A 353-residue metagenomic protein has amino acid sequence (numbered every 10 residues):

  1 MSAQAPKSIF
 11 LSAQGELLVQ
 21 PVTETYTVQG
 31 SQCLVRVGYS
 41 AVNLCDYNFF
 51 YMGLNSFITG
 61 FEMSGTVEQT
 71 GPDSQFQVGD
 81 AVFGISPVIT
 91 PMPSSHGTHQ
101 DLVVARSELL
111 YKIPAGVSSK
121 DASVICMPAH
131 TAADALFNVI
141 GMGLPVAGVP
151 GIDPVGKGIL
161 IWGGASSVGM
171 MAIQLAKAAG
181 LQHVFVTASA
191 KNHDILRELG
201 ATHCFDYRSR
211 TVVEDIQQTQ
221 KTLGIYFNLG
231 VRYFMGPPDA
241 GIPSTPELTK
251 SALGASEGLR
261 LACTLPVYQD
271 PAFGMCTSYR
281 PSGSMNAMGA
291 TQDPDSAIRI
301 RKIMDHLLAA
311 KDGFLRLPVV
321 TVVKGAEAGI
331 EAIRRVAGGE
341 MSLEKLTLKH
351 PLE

Functional and structural regions predicted by a protein language model:
S2-Q29, R36-Q69, Q75-E353: Terminal helix/beta-alpha structural elements that buttress the NAD(P)+-binding lobe
